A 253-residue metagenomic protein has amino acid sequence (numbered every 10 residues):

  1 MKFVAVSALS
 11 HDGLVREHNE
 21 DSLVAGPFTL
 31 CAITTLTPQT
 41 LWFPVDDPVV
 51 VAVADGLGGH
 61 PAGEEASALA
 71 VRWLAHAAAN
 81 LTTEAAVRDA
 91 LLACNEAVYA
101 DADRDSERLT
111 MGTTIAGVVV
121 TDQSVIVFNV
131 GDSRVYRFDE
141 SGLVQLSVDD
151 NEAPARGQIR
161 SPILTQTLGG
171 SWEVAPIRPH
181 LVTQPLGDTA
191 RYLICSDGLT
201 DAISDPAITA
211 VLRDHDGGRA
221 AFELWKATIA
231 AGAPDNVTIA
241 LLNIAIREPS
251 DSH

Functional and structural regions predicted by a protein language model:
M1-H253: PP2C/PPM-type serine/threonine phosphatase catalytic domain
